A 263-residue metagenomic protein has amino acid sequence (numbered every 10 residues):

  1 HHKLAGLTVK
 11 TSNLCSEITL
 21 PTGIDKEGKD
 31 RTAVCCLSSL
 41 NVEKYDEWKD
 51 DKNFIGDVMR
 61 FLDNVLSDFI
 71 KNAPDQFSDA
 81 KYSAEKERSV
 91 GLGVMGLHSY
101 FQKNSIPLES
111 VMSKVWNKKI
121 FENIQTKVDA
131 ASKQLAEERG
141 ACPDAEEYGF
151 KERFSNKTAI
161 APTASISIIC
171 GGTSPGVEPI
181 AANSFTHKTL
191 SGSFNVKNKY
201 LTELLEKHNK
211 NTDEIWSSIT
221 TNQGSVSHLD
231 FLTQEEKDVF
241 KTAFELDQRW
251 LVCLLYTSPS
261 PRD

Functional and structural regions predicted by a protein language model:
H1-A84, V94-N104, T173, E178-K199 (+1 more regions): Function-dense linear segments that define catalytic or interfacial modules in macromolecule-processing proteins
T32-V34, E87, E152-S155, T163-S165 (+2 more regions): Active-site lining segments that contact anionic ligands and/or coordinate catalytic metals
S38, A161, S165-C170: Extended C-terminal regions of large enzymes
G56-K81, E85, N104-T163: Internal maturation/activation junctions in enzymes
G192-E245: Conserved catalytic alpha/beta cores of large enzymes that bind or transform nucleotide phosphates and polynucleotides
W250-L255: A short, acidic, amphipathic alpha-helical segment used as a generic capping/interface helix at domain edges
Y256-D263: Conserved small/polar residues in nucleotide/adenosyl-binding loops
